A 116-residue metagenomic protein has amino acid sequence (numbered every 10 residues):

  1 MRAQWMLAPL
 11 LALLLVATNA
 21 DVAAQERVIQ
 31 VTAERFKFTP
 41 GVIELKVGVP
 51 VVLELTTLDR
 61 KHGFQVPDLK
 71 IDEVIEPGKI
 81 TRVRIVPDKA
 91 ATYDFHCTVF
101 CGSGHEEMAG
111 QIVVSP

Functional and structural regions predicted by a protein language model:
M1-P9: Bacterial N-terminal signal peptides that target proteins for export
A8-A17: Bacterial N-terminal signal peptides
T18-A24: Sec/Tat signal peptide C-region and signal peptidase I cleavage site
A23, I75-P116: Extracellular/periplasmic metallocenter environments
Q25-P50: N-terminal edge beta-strand
I29-V31, I43, I71-E73, V83-I85 (+1 more regions): Generic detection of short hydrophobic beta-strand segments and adjacent strand-loop junctions
A33-R35, V49, T56-D59, D68-K70 (+3 more regions): A mature extracytoplasmic/lumenal domain signature
E44-R82: N-terminal, post-signal-peptide region of Sec/Tat-exported proteins
